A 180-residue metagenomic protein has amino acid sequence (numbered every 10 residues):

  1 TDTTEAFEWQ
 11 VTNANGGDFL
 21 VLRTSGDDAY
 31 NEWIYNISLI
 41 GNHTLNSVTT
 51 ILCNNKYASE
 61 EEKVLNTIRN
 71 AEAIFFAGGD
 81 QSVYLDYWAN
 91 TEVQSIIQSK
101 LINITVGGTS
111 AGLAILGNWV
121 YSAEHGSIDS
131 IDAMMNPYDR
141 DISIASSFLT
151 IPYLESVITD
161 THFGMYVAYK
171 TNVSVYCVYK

Functional and structural regions predicted by a protein language model:
T1-V83: Extended, subdomain-level signal for the structured scaffold at the beginning of enzyme domains
T3-Q10, G26, Y30, I102 (+2 more regions): Residue-level recognition of alpha-helix boundary/capping or hinge positions
V11-N15, S38-G41, V93-I96, G126-I128 (+1 more regions): Short, low-complexity, polar/charged sequence segments that are solvent-exposed and flexible
A14, F75-G78, W88, W119 (+1 more regions): Sec/Tat-exported extracytoplasmic proteins
S59-E62, N70, R140, T150-I151 (+1 more regions): First exposed extracellular module after export/assembly in secreted or surface-exposed proteins
L85-V173: Class I SAM-dependent methyltransferase SAM-binding "motif I" and its flanking Rossmann-like core
